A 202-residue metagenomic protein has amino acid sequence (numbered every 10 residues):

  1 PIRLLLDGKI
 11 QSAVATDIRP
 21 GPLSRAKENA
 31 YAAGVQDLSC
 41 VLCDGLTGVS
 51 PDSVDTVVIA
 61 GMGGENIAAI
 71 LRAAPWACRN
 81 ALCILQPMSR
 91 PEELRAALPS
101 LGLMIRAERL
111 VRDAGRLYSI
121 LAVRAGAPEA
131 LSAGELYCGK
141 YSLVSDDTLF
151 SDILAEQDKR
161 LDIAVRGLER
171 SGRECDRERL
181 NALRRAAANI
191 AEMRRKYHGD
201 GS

Functional and structural regions predicted by a protein language model:
P1-I10: Conserved SAM-binding loop of SAM-dependent methyltransferases across substrates and taxa, primarily the Class I
G8, V14-D55: S-adenosyl-L-methionine
V14, I18-R19, R90-E135: Active-site capping/gating segments
S24-G34, R95, P99, D162 (+1 more regions): Class I S-adenosyl-L-methionine
L42-D44, P87, A107: Short loop/edge segments at beta-strand edges and connector loops that shape dinucleotide/nucleotide cofactor-binding
G48-A74: Active-site segment flanking the S-adenosylmethionine/decSAM binding pocket in AdoMet-dependent transferases
C78-L94: Conserved beta-strand signature within the Rossmann-like core of class I S-adenosyl-L-methionine
A133-S202: An accessory alpha-helical subdomain
